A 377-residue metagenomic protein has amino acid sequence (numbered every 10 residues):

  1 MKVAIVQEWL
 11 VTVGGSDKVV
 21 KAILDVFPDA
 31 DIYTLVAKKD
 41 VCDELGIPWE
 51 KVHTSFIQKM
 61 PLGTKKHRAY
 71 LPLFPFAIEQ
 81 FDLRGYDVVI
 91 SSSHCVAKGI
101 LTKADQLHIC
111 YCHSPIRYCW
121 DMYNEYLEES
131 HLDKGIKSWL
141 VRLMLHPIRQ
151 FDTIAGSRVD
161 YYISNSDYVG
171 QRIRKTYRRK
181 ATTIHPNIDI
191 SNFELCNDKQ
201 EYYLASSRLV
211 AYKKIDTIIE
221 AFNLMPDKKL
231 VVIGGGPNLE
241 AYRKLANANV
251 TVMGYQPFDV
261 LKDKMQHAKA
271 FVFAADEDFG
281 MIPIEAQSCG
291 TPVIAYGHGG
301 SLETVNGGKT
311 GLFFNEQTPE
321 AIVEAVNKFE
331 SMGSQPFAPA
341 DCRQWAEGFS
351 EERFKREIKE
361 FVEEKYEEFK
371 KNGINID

Functional and structural regions predicted by a protein language model:
V26-K98: Active-site donor-binding segments of glycosyltransferases and PAPS-dependent sulfotransferases
E129-Y162: Membrane-proximal helix-turn-helix segments that form the acceptor-binding/catalytic region of lipid-linked
E194-K213, I219-M225, V231: Conserved donor-binding/catalytic core segment of Leloir-type glycosyltransferases
E240, L302-K328: Change "using UDP/GDP/dTDP sugars" to "using nucleotide sugars
E240-K262: Nucleotide-activated donor-binding/catalytic signature segment of Leloir-type glycosyltransferases, i.e., the conserved
Q266-D278, T291: Acidic donor-binding loop of glycosyltransferase active sites
P292-Y296, V305: Short hydrophobic beta-strand element within catalytic cores of glycosyltransferases and related nucleotide-activated
Q317-E320, S334-I376: A charged, aromatic-enriched C-terminal amphipathic alpha-helix characteristic of glycosyltransferases across folds
